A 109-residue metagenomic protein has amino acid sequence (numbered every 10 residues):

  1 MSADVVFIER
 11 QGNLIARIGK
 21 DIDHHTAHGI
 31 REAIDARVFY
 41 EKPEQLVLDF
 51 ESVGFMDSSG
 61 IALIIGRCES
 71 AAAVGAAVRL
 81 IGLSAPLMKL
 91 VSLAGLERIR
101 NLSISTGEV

Functional and structural regions predicted by a protein language model:
M1-G54, G66-V109: STAS-like cytosolic regulatory interaction modules
